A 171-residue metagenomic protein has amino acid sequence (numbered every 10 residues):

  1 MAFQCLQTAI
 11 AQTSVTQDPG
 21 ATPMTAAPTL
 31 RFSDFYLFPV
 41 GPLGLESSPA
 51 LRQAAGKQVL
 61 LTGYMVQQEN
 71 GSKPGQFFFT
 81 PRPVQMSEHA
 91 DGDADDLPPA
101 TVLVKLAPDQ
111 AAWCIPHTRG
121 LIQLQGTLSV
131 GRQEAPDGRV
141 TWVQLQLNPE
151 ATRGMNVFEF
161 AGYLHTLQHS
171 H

Functional and structural regions predicted by a protein language model:
M1-F3: N-terminal export leaders
L6-H171: OB-fold and OB-like single-stranded nucleic-acid-recognition modules and their adjacent interaction interfaces
